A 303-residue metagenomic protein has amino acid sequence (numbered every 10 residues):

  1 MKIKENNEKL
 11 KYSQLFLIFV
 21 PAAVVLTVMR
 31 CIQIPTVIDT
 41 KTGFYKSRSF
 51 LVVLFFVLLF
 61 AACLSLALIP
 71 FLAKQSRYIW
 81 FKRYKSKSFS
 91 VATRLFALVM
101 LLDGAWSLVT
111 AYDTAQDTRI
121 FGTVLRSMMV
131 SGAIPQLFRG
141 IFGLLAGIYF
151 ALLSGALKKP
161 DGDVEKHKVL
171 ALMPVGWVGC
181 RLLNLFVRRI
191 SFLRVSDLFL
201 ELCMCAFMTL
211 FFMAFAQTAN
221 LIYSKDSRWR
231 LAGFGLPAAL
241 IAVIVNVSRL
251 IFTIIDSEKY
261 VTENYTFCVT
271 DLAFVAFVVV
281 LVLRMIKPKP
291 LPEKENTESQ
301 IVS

Functional and structural regions predicted by a protein language model:
K2-F19, V91: N-terminal membrane topogenic signal
L15-I34, F56-P70, L198-S303: C-terminal transmembrane-bundle signature of multipass membrane proteins, characterized by strong activation on
F19-L26, V91-V109, L137-L152, K168-N184 (+2 more regions): Alpha-helical transmembrane segments of multi-pass integral membrane proteins
M29-K41, A105-R119, L182-L193, N246-E258: Juxtamembrane "helix-exit" motif on the non-cytosolic side of transmembrane helices
V37-S49, R77-R83, F121-M129: Perimembrane loop-to-helix junctions flanking transmembrane segments
K46-C63, V91-F96, D103, S107 (+3 more regions): Alpha-helical transmembrane segments of polytopic membrane proteins
A61-T114: Long, hydrophobic/aromatic-enriched structural stretches that serve as scaffold segments
S76-K87, G155-V169, A219-W229: Membrane-interface helix-boundary motifs at transmembrane edges
